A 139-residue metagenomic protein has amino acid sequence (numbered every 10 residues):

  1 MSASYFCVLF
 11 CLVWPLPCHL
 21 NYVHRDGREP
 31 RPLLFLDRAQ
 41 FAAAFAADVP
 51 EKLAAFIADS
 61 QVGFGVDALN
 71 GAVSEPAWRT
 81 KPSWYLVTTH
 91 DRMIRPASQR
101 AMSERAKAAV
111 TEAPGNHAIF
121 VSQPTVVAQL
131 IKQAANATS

Functional and structural regions predicted by a protein language model:
M1-R38, G65-A68, A72, I94 (+1 more regions): Flexible "cap/lid" loop of the alpha/beta hydrolase fold
A39-D48: Helix-loop "lid/cap" segments that line or gate small-molecule binding pockets
K52: Acidic, glycine-rich loop-and-strand cores that form catalytic or ligand-binding grooves in diverse globular domains
F56-A77: Active-site nucleophile elbow and catalytic-triad environment of alpha/beta-hydrolase enzymes
R79, W84-T88: Short beta-strand/loop motif that positions the catalytic acidic residue of the alpha/beta-hydrolase fold
T89-P114, V121, V126, Q133-A134: Conserved loop-alpha-helix segment in the C-terminal half of the alpha/beta-hydrolase fold that carries the catalytic
I131-S139: Short, hydrophobic alpha-helical segments
